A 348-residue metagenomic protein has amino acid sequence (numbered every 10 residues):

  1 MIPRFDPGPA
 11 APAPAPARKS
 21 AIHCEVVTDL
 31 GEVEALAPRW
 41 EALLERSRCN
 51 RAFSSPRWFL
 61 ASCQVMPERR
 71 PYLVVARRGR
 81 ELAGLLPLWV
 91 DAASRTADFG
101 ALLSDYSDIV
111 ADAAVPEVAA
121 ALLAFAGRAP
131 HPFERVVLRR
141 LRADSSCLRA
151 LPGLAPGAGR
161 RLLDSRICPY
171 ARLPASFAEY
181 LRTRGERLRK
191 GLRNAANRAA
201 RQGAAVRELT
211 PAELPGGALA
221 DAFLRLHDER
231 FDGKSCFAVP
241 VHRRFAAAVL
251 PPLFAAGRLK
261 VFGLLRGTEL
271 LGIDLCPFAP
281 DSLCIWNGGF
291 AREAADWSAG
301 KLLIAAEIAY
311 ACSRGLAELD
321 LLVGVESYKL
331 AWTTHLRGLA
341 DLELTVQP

Functional and structural regions predicted by a protein language model:
M1-P7, K19, L88, P132 (+2 more regions): Intrinsically disordered, low-complexity proline-rich regions
I2, D6-A15, M66, R70 (+4 more regions): Intrinsic-disorder/low-complexity coil detector
I2-V26, L30, L151-Y180, I273 (+1 more regions): Active-site/acyl-donor-binding loops of N-acyltransferases
A17-K19, F99-L103, R198-Q202: Short, flexible turn/loop "capping" segments at secondary-structure junctions
I22, D105-S107, A204: Short amphipathic alpha-helical segments
C24-T96, L141-C168, R172-D296: A conserved beta-strand-loop-helix scaffold within acyl/acetyltransferase catalytic domains
R70-P71, W89-D164, P280-L336: Acyl-donor binding region in acyl/amide transferases
